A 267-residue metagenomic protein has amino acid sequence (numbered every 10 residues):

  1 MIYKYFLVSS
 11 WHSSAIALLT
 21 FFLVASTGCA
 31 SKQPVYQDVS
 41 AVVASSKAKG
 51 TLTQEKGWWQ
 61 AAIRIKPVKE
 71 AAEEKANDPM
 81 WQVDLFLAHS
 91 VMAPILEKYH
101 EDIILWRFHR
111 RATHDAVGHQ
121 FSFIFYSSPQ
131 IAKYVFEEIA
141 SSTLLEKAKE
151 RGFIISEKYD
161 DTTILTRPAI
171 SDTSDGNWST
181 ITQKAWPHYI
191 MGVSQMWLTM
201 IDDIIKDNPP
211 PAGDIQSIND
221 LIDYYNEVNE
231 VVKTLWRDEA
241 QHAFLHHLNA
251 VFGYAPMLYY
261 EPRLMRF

Functional and structural regions predicted by a protein language model:
I2, T27-F267: An acidic, charge-biased composition feature
I2-I16: Bacterial N-terminal signal peptides that target proteins for export
A15-S26: Bacterial N-terminal signal peptides
